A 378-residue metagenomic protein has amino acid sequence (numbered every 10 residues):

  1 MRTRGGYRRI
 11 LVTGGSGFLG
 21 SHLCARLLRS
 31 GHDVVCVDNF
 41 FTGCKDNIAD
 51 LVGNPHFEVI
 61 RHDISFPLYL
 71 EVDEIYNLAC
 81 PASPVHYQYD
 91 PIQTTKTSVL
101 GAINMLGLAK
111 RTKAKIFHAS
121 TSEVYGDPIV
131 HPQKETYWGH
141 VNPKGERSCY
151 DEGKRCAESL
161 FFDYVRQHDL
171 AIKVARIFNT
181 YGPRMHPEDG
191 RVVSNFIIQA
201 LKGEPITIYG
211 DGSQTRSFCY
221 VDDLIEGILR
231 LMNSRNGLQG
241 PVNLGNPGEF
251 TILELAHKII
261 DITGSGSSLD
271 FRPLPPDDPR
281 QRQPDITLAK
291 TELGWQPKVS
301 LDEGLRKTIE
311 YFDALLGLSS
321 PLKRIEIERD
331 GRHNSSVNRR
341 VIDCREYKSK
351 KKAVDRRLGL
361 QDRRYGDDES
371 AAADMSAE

Functional and structural regions predicted by a protein language model:
M1-T180, D222, M232, K307 (+5 more regions): N-terminal Rossmann-like NAD(P)+-binding domain of SDR-like oxidoreductases, especially those catalyzing
G43, Y89, T97-L100, S148 (+6 more regions): Residue-level signal for the nucleotide or nucleotide-sugar donor/cofactor binding architecture
P55-F57, E135-V141, H168-D169, I197-I208 (+3 more regions): A short C-terminal helix-loop "cap" of Rossmann-like NAD(P)-dependent dehydrogenase/epimerase domains
I129, R155, T180-N195, K202-E204 (+6 more regions): Glycine/proline-rich active-site loop of Rossmann-fold NAD(P)-dependent oxidoreductases
D211-S213, Q239-V242, F250-H257, G264-Q281 (+2 more regions): C-terminal "lid/loop" region of Rossmann-like NAD(P)-dependent oxidoreductases
L224, I228, L244, L255 (+2 more regions): Non-catalytic, hydrophobic alpha-helical segments
R332-H333, R339-R340, R345-E346, K351 (+3 more regions): Arginine-selective low-complexity/disordered segments
